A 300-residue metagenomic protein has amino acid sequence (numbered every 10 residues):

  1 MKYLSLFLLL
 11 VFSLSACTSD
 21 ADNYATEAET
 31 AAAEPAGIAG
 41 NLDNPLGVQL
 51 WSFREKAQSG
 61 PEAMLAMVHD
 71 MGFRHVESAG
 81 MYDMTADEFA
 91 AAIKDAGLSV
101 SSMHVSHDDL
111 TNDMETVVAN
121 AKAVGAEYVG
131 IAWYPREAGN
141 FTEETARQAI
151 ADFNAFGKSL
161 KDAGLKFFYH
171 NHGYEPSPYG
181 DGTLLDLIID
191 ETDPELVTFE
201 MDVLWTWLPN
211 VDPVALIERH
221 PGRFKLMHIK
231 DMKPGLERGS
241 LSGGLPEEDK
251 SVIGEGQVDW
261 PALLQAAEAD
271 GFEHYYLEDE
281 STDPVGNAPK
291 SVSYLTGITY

Functional and structural regions predicted by a protein language model:
K2-F7: Sec-dependent signal peptide recognition, specifically the positively charged N-region followed immediately by
S13-A16: C-terminal motif of bacterial Sec signal peptides marking the signal peptidase cleavage site
T18-G47, Q58-H69, G125, G182-M201 (+1 more regions): Histidine-acidic metal/acid-base catalytic patches
V48-S52, S78-G80, S102-H107, I131-W133 (+4 more regions): A cross-domain feature marking catalytic cores of carbohydrate-active enzymes and several ubiquitous metabolic/repair
F53-S59, H75-E88, V105-D113, E137-N140 (+6 more regions): Acidic-and-aromatic substrate-binding clefts and catalytic sites of carbohydrate-active enzymes
H75, H107-T198, V285: Active-site acidic/histidine proton-transfer and metal-coordination neighborhood in alpha/beta enzyme cores
T85-M103, A149, L165, G286-T296 (+1 more regions): Short acidic, glycine/proline-enriched helix-loop-strand junctions
A90-V105, F153-F156, I189-P194, W260: Alpha-helix-loop-beta-strand connector modules within alpha/beta enzyme cores
